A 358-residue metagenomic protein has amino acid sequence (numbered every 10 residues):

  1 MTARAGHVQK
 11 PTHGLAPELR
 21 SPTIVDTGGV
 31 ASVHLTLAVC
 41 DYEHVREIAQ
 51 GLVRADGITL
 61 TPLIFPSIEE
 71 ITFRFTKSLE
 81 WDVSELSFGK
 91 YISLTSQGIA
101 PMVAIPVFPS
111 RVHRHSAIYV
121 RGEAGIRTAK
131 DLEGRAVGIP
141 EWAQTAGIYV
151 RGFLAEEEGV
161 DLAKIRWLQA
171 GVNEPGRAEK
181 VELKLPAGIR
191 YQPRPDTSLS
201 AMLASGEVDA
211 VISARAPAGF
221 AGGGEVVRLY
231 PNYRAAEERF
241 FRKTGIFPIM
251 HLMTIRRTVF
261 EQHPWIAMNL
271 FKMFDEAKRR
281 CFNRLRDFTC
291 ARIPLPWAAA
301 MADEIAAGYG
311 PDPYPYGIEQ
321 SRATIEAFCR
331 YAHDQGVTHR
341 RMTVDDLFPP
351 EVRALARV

Functional and structural regions predicted by a protein language model:
Q9, T23-D26: Short, positively charged and aromatic/hydrophobic N-terminal segments
T36, C40-A163, W167-E174: Short, glycine-/small- and polar/acidic-enriched structural segments that line small-molecule recognition paths
L63-R74, R127, I165-A204, T343-R353: Short helix-initiation/N-cap motifs at beta->coil->alpha
A178-R286: Pocket-lining segment of extracytoplasmic ligand-binding domains
T254, V259-D334: Secondary-structure end/capping motifs
G317-V358: Long, low-complexity C-terminal extensions of enzymes
